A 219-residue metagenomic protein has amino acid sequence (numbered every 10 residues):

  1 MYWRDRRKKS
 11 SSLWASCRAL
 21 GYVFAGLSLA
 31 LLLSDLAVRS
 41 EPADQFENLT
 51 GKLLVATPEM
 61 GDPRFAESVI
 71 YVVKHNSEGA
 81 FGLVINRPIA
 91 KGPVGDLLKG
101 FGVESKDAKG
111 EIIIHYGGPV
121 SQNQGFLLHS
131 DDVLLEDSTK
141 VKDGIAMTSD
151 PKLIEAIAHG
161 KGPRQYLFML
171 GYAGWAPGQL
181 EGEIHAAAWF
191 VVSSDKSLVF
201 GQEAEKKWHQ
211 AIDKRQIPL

Functional and structural regions predicted by a protein language model:
Y2, G21, A30-L33, A37-L219: A short aromatic-anchored loop/beta-hairpin motif
R6-F24: Bacterial N-terminal signal peptides that target proteins for export
